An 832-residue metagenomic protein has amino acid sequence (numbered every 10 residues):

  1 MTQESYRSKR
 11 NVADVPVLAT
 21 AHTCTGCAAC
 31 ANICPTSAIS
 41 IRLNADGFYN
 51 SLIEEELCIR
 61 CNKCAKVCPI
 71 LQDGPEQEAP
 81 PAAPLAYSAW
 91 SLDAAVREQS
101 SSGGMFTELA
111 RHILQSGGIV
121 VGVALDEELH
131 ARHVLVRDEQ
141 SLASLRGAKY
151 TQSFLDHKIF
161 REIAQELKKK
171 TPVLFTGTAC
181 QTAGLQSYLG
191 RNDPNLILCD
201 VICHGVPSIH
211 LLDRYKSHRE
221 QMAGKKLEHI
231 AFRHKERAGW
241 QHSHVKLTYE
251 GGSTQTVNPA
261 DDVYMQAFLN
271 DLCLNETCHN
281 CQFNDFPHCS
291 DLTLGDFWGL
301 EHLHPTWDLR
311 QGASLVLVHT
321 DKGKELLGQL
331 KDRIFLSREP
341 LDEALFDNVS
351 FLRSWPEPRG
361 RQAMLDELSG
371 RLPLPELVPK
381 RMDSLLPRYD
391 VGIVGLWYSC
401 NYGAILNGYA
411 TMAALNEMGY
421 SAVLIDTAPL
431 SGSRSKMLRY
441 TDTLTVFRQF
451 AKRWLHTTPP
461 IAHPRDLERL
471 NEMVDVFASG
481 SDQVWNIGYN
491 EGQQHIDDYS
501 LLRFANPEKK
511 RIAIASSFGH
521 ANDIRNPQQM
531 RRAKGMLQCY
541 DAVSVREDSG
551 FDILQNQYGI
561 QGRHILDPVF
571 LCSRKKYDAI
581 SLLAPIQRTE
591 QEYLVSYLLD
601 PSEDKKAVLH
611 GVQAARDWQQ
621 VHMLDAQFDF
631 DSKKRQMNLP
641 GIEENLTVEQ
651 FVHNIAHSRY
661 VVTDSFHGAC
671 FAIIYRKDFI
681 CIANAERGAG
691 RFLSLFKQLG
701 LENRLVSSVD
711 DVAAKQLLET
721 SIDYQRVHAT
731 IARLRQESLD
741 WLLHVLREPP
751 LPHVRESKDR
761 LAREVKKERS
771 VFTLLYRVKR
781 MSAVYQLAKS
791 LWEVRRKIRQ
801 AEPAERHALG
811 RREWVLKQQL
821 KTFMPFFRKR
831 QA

Functional and structural regions predicted by a protein language model:
E4-R7, A29-L52, N62-P80, D291-L292: Iron-sulfur cluster-binding cysteine motifs and their immediate structural context in ferredoxin-like electron-transfer
K9-D14, L18-A21, L52-E56, A260-N270: Short, intrinsically disordered, charge-biased short linear motifs at domain edges
P16-S37, L52-L71, G104, C180 (+1 more regions): Cysteine-centered iron-sulfur cluster-binding motifs in ferredoxin-type domains/subunits of redox enzymes
A19, L386-V794, R799, P825: Active-site anion-handling motifs in enzyme catalytic cores
C27, I33, F48, E325 (+2 more regions): Short N-terminal binding/cap micro-motifs at the start of the first secondary-structure element
Q72-L385: Iron-sulfur-associated redox domains of electron-transfer enzymes in respiratory and anaerobic energy metabolism
R806-K817: Short, charged, amphipathic alpha-helical segments
L816-R830: Amphipathic alpha-helical coiled-coil segments
